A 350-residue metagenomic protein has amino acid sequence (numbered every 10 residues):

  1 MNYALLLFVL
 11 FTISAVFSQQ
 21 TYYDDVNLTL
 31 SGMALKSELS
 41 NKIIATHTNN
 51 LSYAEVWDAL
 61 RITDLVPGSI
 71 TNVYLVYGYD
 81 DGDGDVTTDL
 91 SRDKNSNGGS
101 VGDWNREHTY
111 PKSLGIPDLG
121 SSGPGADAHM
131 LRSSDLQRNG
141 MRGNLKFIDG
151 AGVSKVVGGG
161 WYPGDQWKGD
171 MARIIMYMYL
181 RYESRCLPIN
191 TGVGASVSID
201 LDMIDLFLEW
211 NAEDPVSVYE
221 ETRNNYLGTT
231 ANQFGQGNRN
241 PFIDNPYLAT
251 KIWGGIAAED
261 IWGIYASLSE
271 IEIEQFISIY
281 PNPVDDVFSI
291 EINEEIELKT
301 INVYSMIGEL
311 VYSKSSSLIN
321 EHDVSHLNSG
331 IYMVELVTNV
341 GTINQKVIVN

Functional and structural regions predicted by a protein language model:
M1, L6-L7, E270-Y280, V284-N350: C-terminal outer-membrane/trafficking sorting elements
I13-A15: N-terminal signal peptide c-region/cleavage motif recognized by signal peptidases
F17-Q20, I256-F276: Low-complexity, Pro/Thr/Ser/Gly/Ala-rich linker/spacer regions in secreted, extracellular modular proteins
Q19-D83: N-terminal module-boundary/linker segments of secreted carbohydrate-active enzymes
A54-I62, T88-R92, I116-L119, W161-Y162: Short alpha-helical segments and helix-capping/turn motifs at coil-helix boundaries
V73, D80-D103: Short, His- and charge-rich active-site/binding loops that engage polyanionic ligands
K94-Y265: Domain-level detector of nuclease and nuclease-like folds in predominantly extracellular/periplasmic contexts
